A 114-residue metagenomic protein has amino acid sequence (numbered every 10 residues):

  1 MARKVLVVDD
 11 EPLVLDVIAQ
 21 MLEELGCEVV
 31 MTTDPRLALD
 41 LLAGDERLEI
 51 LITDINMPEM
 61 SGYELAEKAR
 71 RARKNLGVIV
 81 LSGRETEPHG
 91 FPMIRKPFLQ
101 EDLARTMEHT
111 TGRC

Functional and structural regions predicted by a protein language model:
D9, D54: Active-site residues of response regulator receiver
P12-V30: Two-component/phosphorelay signaling modules centered on CheY-like receiver
T33-L37, S61-L65: Acidic catalytic/metal-coordinating carboxylates
R36-A43, A104: Alpha2 helix of the CheY-like receiver
R47-E49, R73-G77, H89, R95: His-Asp phosphorelay/catalytic-motif detector in bacterial-type signaling
M57: Receiver (REC) domain active-site loop signature in two-component systems and cognate sites in sensor histidine kinases
I79-S82: Hydrophobic/aromatic residues positioned on beta-strands within the core alpha/beta folds
F98-C114: C-terminal output helix
